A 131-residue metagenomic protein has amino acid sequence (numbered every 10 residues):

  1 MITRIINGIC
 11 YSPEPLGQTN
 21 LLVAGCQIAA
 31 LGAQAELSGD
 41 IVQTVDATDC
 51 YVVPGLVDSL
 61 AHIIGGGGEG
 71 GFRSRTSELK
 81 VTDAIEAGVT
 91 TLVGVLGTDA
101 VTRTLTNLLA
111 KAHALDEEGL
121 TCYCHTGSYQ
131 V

Functional and structural regions predicted by a protein language model:
M1-T3, C10-V53: Histidine-rich, glycine-flanked metal-binding segment
I5, Q43-V45, V57, V93 (+1 more regions): Hydrophobic/aromatic beta-strand patches that form the interior of the parallel beta-sheet core in alpha/beta enzyme
E36-G39, I64-G71, S128-Y129: Short, mixed-charge, low-aromatic patches
A47-A110: Metal-associated gating/positioning segment near the N- to mid-region
L96-V131: Histidine/acidic-residue-rich, glycine-tolerant segments that coordinate divalent metal ions
